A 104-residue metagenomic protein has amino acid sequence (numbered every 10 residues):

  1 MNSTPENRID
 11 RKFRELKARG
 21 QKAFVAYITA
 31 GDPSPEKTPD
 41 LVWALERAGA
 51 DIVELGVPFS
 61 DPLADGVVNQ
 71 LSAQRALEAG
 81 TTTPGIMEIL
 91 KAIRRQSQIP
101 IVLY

Functional and structural regions predicted by a protein language model:
M1-V25: N-terminal amphipathic alpha-helix/helix-capping segment at the start of soluble metabolic enzymes
R14-A18, L90-R95: Surface-exposed amphipathic alpha-helices with a cationic face
R19-F24, G49-D51, R95-I101: Short, well-ordered coil/turn segments that N-cap beta-strands
F24-T38, V102-Y104: Active-site mouth loops of central-metabolism enzymes
A26, L45, G56: Conserved, mostly hydrophobic/aromatic
D32-P35, A50-T83: Glycine-rich, proline-tolerant flexible connector loops at the mouths of alpha/beta enzymes
T38-V42, L90: Generic hydrophobic/aromatic pocket-lining and core-packing "Φ" positions
A44-L45, I93: Generic structural signal for hydrophobic
